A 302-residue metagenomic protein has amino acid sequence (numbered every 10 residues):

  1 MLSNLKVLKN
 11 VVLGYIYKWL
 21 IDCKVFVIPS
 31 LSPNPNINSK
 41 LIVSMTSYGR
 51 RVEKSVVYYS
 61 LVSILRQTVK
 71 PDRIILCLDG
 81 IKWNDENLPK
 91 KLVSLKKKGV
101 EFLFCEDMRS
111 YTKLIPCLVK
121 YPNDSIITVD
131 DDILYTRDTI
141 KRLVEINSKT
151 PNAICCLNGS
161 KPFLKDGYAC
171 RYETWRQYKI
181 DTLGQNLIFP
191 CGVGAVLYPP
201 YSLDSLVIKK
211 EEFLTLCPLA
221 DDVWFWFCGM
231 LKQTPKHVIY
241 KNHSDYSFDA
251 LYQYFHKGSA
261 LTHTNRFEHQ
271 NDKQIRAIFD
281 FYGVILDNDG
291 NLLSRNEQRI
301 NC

Functional and structural regions predicted by a protein language model:
L2-V25, N36-S39, T46, R51 (+3 more regions): C-terminal catalytic/acceptor-binding lobe
Y48-V52, I81-W83, I133-L134, P162: Short acidic, S/G/P-rich loop/turn micro-motifs used as interaction or catalytic elements
Y59-P71, S94: Short, acidic, metal-binding catalytic loop of nucleotide-sugar glycosyltransferases
C77-D124: Active-site-proximal specificity loops/subdomain of glycosyltransferases
C117, L134-K210: Conserved catalytic core of nucleotide-sugar-dependent glycosyltransferases
N123-L134: Short beta-strand-to-loop acidic/aromatic patch adjacent to the donor-nucleotide binding site
